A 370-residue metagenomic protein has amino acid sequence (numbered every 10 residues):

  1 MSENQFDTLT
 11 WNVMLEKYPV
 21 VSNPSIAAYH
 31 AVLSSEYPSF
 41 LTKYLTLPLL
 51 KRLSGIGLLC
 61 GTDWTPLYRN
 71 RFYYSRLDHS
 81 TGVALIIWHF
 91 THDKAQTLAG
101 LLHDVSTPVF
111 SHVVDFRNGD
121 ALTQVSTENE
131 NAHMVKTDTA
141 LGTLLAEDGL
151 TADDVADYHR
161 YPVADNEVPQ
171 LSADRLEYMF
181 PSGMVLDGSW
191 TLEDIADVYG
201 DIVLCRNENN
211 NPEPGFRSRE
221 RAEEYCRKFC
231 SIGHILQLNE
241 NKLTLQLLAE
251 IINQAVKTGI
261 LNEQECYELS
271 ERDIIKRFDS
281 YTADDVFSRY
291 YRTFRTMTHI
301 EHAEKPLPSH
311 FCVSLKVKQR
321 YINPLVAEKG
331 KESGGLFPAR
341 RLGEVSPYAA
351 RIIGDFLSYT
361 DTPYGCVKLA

Functional and structural regions predicted by a protein language model:
M1-A95, V109, V113-A370: Histidine-centered, transition-metal-coordinating active-site segments
Q96-D104: Short alpha-helical catalytic segment bearing the HExxH-like zincin motif of zinc-dependent metalloproteases
